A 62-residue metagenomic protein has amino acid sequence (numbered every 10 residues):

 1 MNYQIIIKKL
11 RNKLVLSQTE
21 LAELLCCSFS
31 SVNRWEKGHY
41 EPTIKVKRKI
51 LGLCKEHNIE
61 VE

Functional and structural regions predicted by a protein language model:
M1-K13, L51: A short, Lys/Arg-rich alpha-helix, primarily the initiator
L16-N33: Short alpha-helical DNA-recognition segment
I44-E62: DNA major-groove recognition helix of helix-turn-helix/homeodomain DNA-binding modules
